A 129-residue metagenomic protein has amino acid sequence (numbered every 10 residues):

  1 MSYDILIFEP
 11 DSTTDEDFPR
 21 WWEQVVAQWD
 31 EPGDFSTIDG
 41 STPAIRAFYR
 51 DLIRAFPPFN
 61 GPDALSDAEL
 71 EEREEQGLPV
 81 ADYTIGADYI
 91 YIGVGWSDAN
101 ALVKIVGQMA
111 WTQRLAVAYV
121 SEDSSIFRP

Functional and structural regions predicted by a protein language model:
M1-P129: Acidic (Asp/Glu-rich) sequence patches and key acidic residues that form negatively charged surfaces used
